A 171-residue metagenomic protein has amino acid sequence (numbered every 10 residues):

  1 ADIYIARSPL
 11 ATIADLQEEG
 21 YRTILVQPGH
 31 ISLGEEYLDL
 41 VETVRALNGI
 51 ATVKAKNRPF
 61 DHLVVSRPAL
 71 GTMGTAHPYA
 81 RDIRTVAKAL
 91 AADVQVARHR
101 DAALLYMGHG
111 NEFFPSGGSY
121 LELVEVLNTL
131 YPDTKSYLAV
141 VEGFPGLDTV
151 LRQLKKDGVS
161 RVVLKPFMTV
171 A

Functional and structural regions predicted by a protein language model:
A1-A171: Active-site-proximal alpha-helix that buttresses catalytic centers in soluble enzyme cores
